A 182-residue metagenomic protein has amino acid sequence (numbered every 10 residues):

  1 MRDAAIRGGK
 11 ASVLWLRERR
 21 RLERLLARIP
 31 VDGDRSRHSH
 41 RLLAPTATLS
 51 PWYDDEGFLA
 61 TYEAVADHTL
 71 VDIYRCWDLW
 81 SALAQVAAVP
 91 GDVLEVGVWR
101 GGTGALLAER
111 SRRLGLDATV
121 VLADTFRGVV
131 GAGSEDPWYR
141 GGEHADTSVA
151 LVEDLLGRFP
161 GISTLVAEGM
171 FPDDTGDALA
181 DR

Functional and structural regions predicted by a protein language model:
M1-A60: Membrane-proximal basic amphipathic "stem/tether" segments
D3, S12, I73-C76, D146: Generic detection of long, well-ordered alpha-helical segments
P45-I73, W80, A87-R182: S-adenosylmethionine/decaboxylated-SAM
